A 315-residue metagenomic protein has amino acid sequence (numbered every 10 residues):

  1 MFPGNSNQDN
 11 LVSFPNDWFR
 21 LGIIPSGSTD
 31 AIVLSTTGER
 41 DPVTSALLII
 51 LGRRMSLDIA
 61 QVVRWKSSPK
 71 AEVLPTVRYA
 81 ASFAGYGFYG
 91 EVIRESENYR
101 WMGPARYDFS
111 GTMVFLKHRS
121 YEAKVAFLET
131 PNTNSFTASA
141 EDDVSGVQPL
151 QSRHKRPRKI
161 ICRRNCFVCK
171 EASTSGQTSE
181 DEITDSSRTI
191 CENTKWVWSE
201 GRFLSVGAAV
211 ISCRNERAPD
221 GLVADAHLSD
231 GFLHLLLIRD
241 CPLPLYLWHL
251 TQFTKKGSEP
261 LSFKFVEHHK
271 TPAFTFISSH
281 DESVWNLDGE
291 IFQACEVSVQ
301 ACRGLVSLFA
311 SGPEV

Functional and structural regions predicted by a protein language model:
M1-I211: Catalytic core of DAGKc-family lipid kinases
C169, T174-S175, W198, R217-V315: ATP/nucleoside-binding phosphotransfer catalytic cores, i.e., glycine-rich phosphate-binding loops
